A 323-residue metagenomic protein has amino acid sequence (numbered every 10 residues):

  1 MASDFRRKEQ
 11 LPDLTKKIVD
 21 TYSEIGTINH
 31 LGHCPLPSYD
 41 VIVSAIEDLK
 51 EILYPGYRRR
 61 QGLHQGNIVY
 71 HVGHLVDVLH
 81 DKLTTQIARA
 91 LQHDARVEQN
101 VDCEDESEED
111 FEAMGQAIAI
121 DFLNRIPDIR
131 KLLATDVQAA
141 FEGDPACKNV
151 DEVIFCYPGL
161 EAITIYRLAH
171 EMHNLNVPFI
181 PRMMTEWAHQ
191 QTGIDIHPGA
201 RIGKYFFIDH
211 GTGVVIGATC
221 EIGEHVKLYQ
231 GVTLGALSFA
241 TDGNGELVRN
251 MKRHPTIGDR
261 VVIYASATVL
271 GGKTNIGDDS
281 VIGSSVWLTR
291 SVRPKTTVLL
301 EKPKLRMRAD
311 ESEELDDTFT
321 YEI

Functional and structural regions predicted by a protein language model:
M1-E186, E313-I323: Terminal amphipathic alpha-helical/low-complexity segments used for targeting or macromolecular assembly
H189-R306, D310: Structural signal for interior beta-strand "rungs" in well-ordered beta-sheet cores of soluble enzyme domains
